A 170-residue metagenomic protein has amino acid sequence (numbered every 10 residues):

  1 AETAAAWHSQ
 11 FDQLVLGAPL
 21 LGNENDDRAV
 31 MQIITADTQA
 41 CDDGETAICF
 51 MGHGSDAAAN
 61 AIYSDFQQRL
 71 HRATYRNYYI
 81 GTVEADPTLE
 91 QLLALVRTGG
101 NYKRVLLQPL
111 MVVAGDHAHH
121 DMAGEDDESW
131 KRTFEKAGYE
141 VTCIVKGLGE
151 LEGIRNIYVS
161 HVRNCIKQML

Functional and structural regions predicted by a protein language model:
A1-L170: Extended amphipathic ligand-handling, pore-lining, and cofactor/metal-binding catalytic surfaces
